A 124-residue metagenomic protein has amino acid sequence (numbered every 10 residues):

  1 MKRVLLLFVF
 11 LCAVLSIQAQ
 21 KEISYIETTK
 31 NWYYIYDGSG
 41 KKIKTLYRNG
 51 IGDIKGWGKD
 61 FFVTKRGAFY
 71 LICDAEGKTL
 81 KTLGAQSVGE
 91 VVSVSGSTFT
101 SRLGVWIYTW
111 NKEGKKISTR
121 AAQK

Functional and structural regions predicted by a protein language model:
R3-L15: Sec-dependent N-terminal signal peptides
Q20-I23, Y47-D60, A85-S97, K124: Repeated scaffold domains used in trafficking and secretory/extracellular systems, primarily beta-propellers
K21-T28, Y33-Y34, G58-R66, Y70-L71 (+2 more regions): Short beta-strand elements that form the blades of beta-propeller/WD-repeat-like and other beta-sheet-rich scaffold
I26-I51: N-terminal targeting signals for Sec/Tat export/insertion, comprising classic cleavable signal peptides
G38-S39, D74-G77, N111-E113: Short loop/turn segments that connect beta-strands within beta-propeller blades
K41-G50, K78-G84, K116-R120: A short beta-strand motif characteristic of beta-propeller blades
W110-K124: Short, low-complexity, Pro/Ser/Thr/Gly-rich segments in the mature regions of secreted, periplasmic
